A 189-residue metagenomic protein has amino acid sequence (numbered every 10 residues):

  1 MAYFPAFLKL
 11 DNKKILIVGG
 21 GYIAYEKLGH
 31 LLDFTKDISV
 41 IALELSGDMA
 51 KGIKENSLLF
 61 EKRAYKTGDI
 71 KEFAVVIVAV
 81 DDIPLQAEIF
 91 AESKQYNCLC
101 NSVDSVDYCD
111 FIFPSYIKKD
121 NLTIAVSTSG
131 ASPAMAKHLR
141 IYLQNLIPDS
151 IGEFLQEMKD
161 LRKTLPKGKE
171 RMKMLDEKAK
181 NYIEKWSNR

Functional and structural regions predicted by a protein language model:
M1-I53: Hydrophobic, well-ordered beta-alpha structural blocks that scaffold small-molecule cofactor pockets
Y22-I23, P84, G130: Residue-level detector of alpha-helix initiation sites
I38, F60, L99-C100: Hydrophobic beta-strand scaffold residues
A42, F60-A64, D104: Short loop/edge segments at beta-strand edges and connector loops that shape dinucleotide/nucleotide cofactor-binding
K51-K71: Glycine-rich, highly charged phosphate/nucleotide-binding loops
A74-V80, P114-G130: Short basic, glycine-rich beta-strand/loop surfaces that mediate nucleic-acid
V75-V80, Q86-F113: ADP-ribose/adenylate-binding Rossmann-like module
G130-R189: An accessory alpha-helical subdomain
